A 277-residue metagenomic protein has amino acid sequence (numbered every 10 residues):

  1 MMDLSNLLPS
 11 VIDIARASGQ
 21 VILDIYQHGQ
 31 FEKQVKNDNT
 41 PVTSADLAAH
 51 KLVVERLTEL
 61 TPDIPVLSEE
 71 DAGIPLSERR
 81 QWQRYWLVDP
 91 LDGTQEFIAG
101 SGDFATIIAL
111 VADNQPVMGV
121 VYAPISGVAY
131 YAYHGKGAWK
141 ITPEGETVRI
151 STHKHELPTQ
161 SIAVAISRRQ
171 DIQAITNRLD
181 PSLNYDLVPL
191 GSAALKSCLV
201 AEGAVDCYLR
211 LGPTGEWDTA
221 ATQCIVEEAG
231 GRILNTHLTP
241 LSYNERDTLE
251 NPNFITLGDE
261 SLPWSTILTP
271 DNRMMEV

Functional and structural regions predicted by a protein language model:
M1-D13, G19, R178-S182, K196-V277: Oxyanion/phosphate-interacting regions
M1-L91, V277: N-terminal subdomain of lithium-sensitive/metallo-dependent phosphomonoesterases centered on the IMPase/IPPase/PAP
L7, E55, E59, G73-G145 (+3 more regions): Active-site-adjacent structural elements in enzyme catalytic cores
S18, I22, D46, L57 (+6 more regions): Residue-level signal for inorganic ion chemistry
A109-C198, E245-V277: Acidic beta-strand-loop-alpha-helix segment within the catalytic core of divalent metal-dependent phosphate-processing
